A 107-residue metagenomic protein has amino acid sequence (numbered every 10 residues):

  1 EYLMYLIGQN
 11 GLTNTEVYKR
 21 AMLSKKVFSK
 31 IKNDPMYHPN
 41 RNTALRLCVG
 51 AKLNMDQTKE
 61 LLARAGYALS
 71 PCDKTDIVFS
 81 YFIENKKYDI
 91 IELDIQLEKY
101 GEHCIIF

Functional and structural regions predicted by a protein language model:
E1-T13, I91-I106: A short, Lys/Arg-rich alpha-helix, primarily the initiator
M4, L45-V49, L62, F79-S80: Amphipathic alpha-helical segments within well-ordered protein domains
I7, Y18, C48: The alpha-helix within a helix-turn-helix
T13-R20: Short alpha-helical "recognition helix" segments of helix-turn-helix
E16, V27, Q57: Residues in the helix-turn-helix
M22-P39, R64-G66: Recognition helix of helix-turn-helix/homeodomain-like DNA-binding domains that insert into the DNA major groove
P35-G50: Short, basic-rich loop-to-helix N-cap that marks the start of a DNA-contacting helix
K59-K87: Short, charged recognition helix plus adjacent turn of helix-turn-helix-like nucleic-acid-binding domains
